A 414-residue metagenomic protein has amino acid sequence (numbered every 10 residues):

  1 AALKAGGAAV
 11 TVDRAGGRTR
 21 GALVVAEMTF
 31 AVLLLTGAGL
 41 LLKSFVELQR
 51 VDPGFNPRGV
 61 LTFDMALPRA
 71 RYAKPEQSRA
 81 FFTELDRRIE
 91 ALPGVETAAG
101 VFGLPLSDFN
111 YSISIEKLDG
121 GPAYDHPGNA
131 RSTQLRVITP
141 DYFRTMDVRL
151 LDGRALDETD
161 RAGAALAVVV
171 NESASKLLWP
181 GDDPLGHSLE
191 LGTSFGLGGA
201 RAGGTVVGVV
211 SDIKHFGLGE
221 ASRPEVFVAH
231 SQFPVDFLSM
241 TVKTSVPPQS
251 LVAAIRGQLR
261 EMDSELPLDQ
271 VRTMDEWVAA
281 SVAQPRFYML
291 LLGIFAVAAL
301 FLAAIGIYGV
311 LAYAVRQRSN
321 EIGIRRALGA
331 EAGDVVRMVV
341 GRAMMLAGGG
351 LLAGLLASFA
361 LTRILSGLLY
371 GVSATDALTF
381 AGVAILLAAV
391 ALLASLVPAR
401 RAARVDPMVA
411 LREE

Functional and structural regions predicted by a protein language model:
A1-V10, I305-L346, R401-R412: Intracellular coupling helices
A1-Y72, M408-E414: Alpha-helical transmembrane segments of integral membrane proteins
A2-V12, E47-V60, A330-A332, A357-I385 (+1 more regions): Short juxtamembrane loops and helix-capping segments at transmembrane helix boundaries of multi-pass membrane proteins
A8-V24, Q232-F237, R256-G257, E261-A299 (+2 more regions): Membrane-helix entry/capping segments
G16-L42, P285-N320, G348-G349, A353 (+1 more regions): Hydrophobic alpha-helical transmembrane segments of multi-pass inner-membrane transport and secretion
L40-L290, E413: Nucleotide-cofactor and metal-assisted catalytic machinery
G153, N171, G329, G354 (+1 more regions): Conserved G/P- and acidic residue-centered "switch" motifs that form tight phosphate/ATP-binding loops in soluble
A299, N320-S366, G382, L386 (+1 more regions): Transmembrane alpha-helical interface segments in multi-pass membrane proteins
